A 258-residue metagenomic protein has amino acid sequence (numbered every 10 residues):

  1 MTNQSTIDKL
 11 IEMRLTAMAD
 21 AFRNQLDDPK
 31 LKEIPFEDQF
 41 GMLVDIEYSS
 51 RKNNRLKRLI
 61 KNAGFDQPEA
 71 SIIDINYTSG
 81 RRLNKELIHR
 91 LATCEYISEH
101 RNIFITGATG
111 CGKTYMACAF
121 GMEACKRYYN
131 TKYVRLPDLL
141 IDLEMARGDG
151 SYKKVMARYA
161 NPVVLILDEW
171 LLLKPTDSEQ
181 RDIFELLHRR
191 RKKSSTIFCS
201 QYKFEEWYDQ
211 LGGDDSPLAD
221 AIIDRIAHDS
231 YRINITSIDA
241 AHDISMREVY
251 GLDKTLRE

Functional and structural regions predicted by a protein language model:
I11, T16-Q67: Interdomain "pre-motor" coupling segment immediately N-terminal to P-loop NTPase/helicase cores
F22, L139-A146, G150-A157, W170-E258: Replace "adjacent to P-loop NTPase cores in ATP/GTP-dependent enzymes" with "adjacent to NTP-binding cores
A70-C94: N-terminal pre-Walker A segment at the start of P-loop NTPase domains
I75, A117, R135: Conserved hydrophobic/aromatic pocket- or pore-lining residues that grip, position, or stack substrates in active sites
H100-M116: Walker A/P-loop nucleotide-binding motif
R101, Y128-N130, N161-V164, K192-F198: Loop/turn-to-beta-strand initiation segments
G121-V134: Post-Walker A helix-loop "phosphate-sensing" segment adjacent to the P-loop in P-loop NTPases
